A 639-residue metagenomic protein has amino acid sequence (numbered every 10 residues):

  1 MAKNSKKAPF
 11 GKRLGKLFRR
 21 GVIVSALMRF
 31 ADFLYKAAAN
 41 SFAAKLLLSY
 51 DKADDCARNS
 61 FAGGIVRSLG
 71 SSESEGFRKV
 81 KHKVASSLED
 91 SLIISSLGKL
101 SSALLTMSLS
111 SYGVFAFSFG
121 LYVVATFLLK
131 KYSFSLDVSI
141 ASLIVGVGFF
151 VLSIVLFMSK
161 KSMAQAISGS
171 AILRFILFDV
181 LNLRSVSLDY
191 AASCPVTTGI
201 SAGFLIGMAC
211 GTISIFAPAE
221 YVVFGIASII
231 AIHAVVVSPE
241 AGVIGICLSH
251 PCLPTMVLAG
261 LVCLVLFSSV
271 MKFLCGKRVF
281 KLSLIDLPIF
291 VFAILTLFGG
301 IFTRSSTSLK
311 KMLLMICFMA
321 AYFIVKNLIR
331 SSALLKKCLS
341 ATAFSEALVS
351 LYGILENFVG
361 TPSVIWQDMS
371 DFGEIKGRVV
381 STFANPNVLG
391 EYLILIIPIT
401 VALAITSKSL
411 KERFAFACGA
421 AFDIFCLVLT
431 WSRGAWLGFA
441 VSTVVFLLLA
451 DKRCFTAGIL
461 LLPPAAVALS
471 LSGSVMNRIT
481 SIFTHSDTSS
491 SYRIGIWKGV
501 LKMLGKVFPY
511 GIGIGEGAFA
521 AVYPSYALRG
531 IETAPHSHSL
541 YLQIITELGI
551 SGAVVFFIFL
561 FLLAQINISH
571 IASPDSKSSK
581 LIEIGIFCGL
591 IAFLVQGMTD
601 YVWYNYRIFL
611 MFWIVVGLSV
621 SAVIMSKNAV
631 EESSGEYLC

Functional and structural regions predicted by a protein language model:
A2-N4, K12-R20, V24-L253: Membrane-embedded, hydrophobic transmembrane alpha-helices
L109-S159, T198-A217, G225-I230, L266 (+10 more regions): Alpha-helical transmembrane segments of multi-pass inner-membrane proteins
L129-F134, L248-P254, I545-L548, S578-S621: Membrane helix-loop boundary segments at the extracytoplasmic
I144-G146, A241-F298: Hydrophobic alpha-helical transmembrane segments in multi-pass integral membrane proteins
V151, V155-G169, A192, S573-E583 (+1 more regions): A juxtamembrane structural motif centered on a specific transmembrane helix
V155-K161, I232-P239, F267-R278, I324-A333 (+5 more regions): Structural signal for the C-terminal ends of transmembrane alpha-helices and the immediately following loop
A164-F175, F372-V379, A466-G505, A521-V522 (+1 more regions): Flexible juxtamembrane loops connecting transmembrane helices in multi-pass membrane enzymes that build or modify
F483-K498, Y510-L548, I571: Long extracytoplasmic/lumenal interhelical loops at the membrane interface of multi-pass membrane proteins
